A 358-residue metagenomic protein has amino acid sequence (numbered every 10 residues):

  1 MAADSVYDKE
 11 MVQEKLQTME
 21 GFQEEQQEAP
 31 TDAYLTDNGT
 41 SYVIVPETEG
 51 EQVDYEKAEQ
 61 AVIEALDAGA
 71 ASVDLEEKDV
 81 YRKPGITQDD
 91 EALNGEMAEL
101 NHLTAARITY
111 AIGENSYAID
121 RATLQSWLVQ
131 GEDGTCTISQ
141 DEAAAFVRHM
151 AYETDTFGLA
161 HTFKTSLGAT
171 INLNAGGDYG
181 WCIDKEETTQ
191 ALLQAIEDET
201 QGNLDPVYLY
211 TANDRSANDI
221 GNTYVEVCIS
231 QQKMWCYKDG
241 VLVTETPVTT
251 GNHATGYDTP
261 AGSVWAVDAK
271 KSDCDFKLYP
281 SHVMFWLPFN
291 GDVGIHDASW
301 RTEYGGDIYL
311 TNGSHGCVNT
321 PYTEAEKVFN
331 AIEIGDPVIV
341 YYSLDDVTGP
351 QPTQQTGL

Functional and structural regions predicted by a protein language model:
M1-T255, T259-S281, F285, I332-I334 (+2 more regions): Surface-exposed, secretory/extracytoplasmic low-complexity segments enriched in Ser/Thr/Asn/Gly/Pro
F285-V340: Active-site scaffold segments
V347-P352: Intrinsically disordered, low-complexity charged/polar segments
